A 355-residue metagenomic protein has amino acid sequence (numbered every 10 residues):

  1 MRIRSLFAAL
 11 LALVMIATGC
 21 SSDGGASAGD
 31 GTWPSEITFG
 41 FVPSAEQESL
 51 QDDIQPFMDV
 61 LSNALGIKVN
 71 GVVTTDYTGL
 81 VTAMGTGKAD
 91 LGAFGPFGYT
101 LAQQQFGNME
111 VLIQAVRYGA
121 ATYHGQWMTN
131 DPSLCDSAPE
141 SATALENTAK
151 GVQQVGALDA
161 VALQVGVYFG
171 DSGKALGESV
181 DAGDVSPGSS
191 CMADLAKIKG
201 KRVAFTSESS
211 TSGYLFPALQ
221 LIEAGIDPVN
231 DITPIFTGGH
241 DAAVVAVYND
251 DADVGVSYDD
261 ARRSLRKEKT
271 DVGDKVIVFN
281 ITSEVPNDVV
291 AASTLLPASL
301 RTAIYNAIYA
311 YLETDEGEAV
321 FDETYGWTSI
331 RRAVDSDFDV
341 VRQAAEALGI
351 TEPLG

Functional and structural regions predicted by a protein language model:
V14-G19: C-terminal motif of bacterial Sec signal peptides marking the signal peptidase cleavage site
S21-G24: Bacterial signal peptide processing site
W33-I37, A45-P56, A292-G355: An extracytoplasmic/periplasmic, membrane-proximal ligand-sensing/linker region
S62-V73, K88, A160, Q164-G183 (+5 more regions): A local structural motif
V73, T78-G92, L101, Q105-F106 (+2 more regions): Short helices/loops that flank or line small-molecule/ion binding pockets
P96-G107, P217-E223, Y248-N249, D253-D274: A ligand-binding cleft/hinge motif common to bilobed small-molecule-binding domains
M109-A120, D231-T233, R266-E284: Short beta-strand->loop
A115-S209, G213, I222-A224: A conserved helix-loop-strand patch within extracytoplasmic ligand-binding domains of the periplasmic binding
